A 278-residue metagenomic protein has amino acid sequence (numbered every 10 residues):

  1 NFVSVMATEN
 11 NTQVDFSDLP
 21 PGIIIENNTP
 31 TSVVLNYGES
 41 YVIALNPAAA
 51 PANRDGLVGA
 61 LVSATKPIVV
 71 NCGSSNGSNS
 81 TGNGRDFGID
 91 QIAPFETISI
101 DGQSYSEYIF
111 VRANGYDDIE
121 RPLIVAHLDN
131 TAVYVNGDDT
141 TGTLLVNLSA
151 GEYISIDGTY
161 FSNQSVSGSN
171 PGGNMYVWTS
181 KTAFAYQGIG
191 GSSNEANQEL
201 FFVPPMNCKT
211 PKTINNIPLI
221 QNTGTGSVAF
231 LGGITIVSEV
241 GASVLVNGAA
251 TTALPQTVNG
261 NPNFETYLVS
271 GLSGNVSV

Functional and structural regions predicted by a protein language model:
N1-G59, S63-S277: Conserved functional hotspot residues at active sites or interaction interfaces
